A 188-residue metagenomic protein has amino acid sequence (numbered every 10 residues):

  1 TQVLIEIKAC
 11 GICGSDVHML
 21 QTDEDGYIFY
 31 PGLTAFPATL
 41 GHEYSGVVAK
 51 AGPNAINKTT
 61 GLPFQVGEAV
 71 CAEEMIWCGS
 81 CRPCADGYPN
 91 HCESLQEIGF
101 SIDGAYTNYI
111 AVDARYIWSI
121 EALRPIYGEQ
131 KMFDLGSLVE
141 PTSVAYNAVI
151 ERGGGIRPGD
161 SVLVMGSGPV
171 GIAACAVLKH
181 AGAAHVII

Functional and structural regions predicted by a protein language model:
T1-C10, D25-R82, L123-R124: Glycine-rich beta-strand-centered segment in the early N-terminal region that forms part of a ligand/cofactor-binding
C10-G11, G168: Proline-glycine-enriched beta-turn/loop adjacent to the NAD(P) cofactor-binding site in Rossmann-like oxidoreductases
H18-D25: Short Gly/aromatic-enriched secondary-structure transition segments
P31-P37, H42, N57-T59, C78-M165: NAD(P)H dinucleotide-binding glycine-rich loop of Rossmann-like/cofactor-binding domains, especially the beta1-alpha1
V144, V170, L178: Hydrophobic/small residue at the entry helix of a nucleotide-binding pocket
H180-H185: Conserved S-adenosyl-L-methionine
